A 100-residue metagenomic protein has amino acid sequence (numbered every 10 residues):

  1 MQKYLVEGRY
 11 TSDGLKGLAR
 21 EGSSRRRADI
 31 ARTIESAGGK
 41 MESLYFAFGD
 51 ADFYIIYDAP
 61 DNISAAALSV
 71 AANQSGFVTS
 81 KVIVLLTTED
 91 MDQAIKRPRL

Functional and structural regions predicted by a protein language model:
M1-L100: A compositional/biophysical signature of low hydrophobicity enriched in polar/charged and small residues
